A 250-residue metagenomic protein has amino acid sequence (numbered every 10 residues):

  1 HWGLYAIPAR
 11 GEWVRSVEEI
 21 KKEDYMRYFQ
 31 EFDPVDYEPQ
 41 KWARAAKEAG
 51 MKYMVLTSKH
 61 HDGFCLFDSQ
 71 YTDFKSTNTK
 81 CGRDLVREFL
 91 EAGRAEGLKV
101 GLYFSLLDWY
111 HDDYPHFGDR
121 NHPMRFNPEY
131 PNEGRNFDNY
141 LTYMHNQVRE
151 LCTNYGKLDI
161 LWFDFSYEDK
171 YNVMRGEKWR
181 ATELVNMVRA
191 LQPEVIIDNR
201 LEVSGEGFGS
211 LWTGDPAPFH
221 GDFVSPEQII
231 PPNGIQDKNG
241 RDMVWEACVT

Functional and structural regions predicted by a protein language model:
H1-T250: Mature catalytic domains of secreted/periplasmic carbohydrate-active enzymes
